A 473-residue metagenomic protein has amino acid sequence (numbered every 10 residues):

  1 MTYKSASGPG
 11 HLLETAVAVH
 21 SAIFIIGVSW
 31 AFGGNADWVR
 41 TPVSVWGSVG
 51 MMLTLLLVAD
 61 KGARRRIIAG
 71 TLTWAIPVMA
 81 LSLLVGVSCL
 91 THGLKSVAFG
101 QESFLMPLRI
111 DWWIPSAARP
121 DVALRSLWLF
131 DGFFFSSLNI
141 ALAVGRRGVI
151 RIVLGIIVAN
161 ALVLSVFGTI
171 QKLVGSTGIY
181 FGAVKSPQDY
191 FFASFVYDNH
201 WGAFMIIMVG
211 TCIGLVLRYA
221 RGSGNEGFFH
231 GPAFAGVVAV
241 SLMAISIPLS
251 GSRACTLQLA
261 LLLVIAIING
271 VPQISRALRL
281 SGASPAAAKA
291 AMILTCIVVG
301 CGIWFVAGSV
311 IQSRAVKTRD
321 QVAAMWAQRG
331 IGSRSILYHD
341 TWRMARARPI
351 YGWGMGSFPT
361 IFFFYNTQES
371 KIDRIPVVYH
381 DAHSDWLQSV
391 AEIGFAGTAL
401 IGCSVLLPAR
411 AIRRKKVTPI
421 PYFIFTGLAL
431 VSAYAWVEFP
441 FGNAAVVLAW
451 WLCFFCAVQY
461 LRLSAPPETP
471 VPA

Functional and structural regions predicted by a protein language model:
M1-R125, D131-A159, G214-V238, V264-I297 (+1 more regions): Transmembrane signal-anchor hairpin modules in multi-pass inner-membrane enzymes, especially those that act on
I26-A36, Y197, P248-G251, W386-I393 (+2 more regions): Membrane helix-loop boundary segments at the extracytoplasmic
S44-W46, G50-M52, V209-C212, T256-G270 (+2 more regions): Hydrophobic transmembrane alpha-helices of multi-pass, membrane-embedded glycosylation machinery
M79-G93, V149-F181, V196, A244-S250: Hydrophobic alpha-helical transmembrane segments
T91, V166-S176, A244-L259, L263-A347 (+2 more regions): A membrane-periplasm/extracellular boundary helix in multi-pass inner-membrane enzymes that assemble envelope glycans
G178-L215, A254, Y379, D385-S389: Membrane-interface segments at transmembrane-helix junctions in multi-pass inner-membrane proteins
Y197, S335-V378, S389, I393-L400: TM-adjacent membrane-interface loops and short helices in multi-pass inner/ER membrane proteins
F395-I424: Hydrophobic transmembrane alpha-helices and their immediate junctions
